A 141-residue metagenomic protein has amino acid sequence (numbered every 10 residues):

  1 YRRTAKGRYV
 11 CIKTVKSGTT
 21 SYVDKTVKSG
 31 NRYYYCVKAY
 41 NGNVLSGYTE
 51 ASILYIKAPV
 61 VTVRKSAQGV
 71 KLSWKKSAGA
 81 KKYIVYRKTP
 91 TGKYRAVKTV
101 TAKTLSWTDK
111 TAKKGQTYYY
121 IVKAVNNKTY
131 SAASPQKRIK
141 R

Functional and structural regions predicted by a protein language model:
Y1-K28, Y48, I84-K113: Recognizes extended acidic, P/S/T-rich segments that occur within or adjacent to Ig-like beta-sandwich modules
Y1-T4, A39-N41, K76, R87-P90 (+1 more regions): Residue-level signal for short segments within beta-strands and strand-turn junctions of well-structured beta-sheet
I12-S17, A39, V63, L72 (+2 more regions): Intrinsic disorder/low-complexity segments, especially N-terminal tails and targeting/processing regions
T19-S21, R32, A67-K71, T104-S106 (+1 more regions): A generic structural signal for beta-strand entry/edge sites
S29, N41-G79, K114, N126-R141: Pro/Thr/Ser/Gly-rich low-complexity, intrinsically disordered linker/stalk tracts
